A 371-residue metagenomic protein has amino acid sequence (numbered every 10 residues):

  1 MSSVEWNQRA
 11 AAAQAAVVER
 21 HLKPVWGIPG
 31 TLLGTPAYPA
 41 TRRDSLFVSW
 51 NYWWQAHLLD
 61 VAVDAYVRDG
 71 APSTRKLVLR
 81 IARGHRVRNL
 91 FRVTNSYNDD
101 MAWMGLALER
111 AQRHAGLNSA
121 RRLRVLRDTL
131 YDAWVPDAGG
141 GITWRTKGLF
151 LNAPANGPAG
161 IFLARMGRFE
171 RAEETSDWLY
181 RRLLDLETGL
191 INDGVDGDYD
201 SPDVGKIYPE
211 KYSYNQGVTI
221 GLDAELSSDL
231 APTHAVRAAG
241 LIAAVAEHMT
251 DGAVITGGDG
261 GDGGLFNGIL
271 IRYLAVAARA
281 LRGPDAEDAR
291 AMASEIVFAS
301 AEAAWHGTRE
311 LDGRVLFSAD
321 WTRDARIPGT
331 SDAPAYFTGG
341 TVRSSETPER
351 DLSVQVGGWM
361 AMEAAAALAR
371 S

Functional and structural regions predicted by a protein language model:
S2-H57, Y66-W103, A111-H114, L126 (+2 more regions): CBM-like carbohydrate-recognition segments
D69, L108, A115, L163-M166 (+5 more regions): Long alpha-helical scaffolds in large eukaryotic adaptor/regulatory proteins, encompassing alpha-solenoid repeat systems
R75-R165, F169-E173: Extended ligand-binding groove/face enriched in aromatic
D132-G140, L183-L190, D312-G313: Proline-centered turn/helix-capping motifs that create local helix->coil transitions or kinks
A159-L163, G167-L226: Active-site cradle of extracellular carbohydrate-active enzymes
G217-T250: Oxyanion-binding "anion nests"
